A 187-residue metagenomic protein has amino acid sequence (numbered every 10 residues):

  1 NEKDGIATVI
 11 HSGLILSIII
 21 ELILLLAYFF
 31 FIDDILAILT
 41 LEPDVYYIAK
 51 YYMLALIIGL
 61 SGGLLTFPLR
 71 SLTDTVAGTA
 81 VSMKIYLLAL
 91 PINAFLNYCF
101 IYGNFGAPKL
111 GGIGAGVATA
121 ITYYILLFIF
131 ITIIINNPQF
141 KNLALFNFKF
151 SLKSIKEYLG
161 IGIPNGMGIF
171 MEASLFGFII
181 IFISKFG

Functional and structural regions predicted by a protein language model:
N1-L16, A77-A80: Transmembrane-helix boundary and interhelical linker motifs in polytopic inner-membrane proteins
K3, T75-V76, A80, G106-K109 (+1 more regions): Helix-loop interface residues and adjacent transmembrane-helix termini in multi-pass membrane transporters, primarily
S12-I38: Alpha-helical transmembrane segments of multi-pass membrane transport and lipid-handling proteins
F30, P43-L69: Alpha-helical transmembrane segments of multi-pass membrane proteins
L36-P43, I101-L110, F170-G187: Helix-terminus/linker motif at the lipid-water interface of multi-pass membrane proteins
G62-Y86: Membrane-interface junctions at transmembrane-helix termini in multi-pass inner-membrane proteins
A80, L90-F128: Membrane-interface helix-loop junctions in multi-pass transport and translocation proteins
G112, G116-T119, I131-E172: Interhelical loop/hinge segments that connect adjacent transmembrane helices in multipass membrane
